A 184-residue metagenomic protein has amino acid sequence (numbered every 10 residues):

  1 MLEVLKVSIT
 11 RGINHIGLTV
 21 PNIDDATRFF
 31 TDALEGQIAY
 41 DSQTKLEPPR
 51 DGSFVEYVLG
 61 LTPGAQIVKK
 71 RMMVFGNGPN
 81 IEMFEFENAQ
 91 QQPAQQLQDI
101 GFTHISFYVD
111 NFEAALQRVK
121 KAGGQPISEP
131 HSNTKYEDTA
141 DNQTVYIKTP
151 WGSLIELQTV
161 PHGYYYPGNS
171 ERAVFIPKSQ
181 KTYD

Functional and structural regions predicted by a protein language model:
M1, S8, V20, D51-F54 (+1 more regions): Mature, folded catalytic cores of secreted/periplasmic enzymes
M1-I9, R172-D184: Basic/polar N-terminal segments that are highly enriched at the extreme N-terminus, encompassing both cleavable
E3-L5, V58-L61, H131-K135: Intrinsically disordered, low-complexity segments enriched in polar/charged residues with Gly/Pro, especially when
T10-R11, P21-D25, Y40-E47, F75-L154 (+2 more regions): Vicinal oxygen chelate
T19-N77, K121, D138, A173: Core segments of cupin and vicinal oxygen chelate
T44-L46, G163-P177: A short, polar/charged loop-to-alpha-helix boundary motif
L157: Conserved SAM-binding loop
